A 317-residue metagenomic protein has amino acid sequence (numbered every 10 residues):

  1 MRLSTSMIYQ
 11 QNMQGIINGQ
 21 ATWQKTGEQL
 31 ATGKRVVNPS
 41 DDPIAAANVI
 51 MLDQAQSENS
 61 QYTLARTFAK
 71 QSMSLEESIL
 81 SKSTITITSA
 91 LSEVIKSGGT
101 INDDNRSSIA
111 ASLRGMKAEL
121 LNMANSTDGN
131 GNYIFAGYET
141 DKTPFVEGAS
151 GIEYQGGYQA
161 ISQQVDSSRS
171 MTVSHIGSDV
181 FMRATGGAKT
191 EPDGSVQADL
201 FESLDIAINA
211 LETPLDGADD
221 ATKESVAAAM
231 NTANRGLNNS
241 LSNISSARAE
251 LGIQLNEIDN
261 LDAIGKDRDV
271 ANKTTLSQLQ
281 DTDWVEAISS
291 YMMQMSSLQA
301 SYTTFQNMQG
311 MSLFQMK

Functional and structural regions predicted by a protein language model:
M1-T140, N209-K317: Amphipathic alpha-helical polymerization modules
E139-T222: Cysteine-poor, low-complexity segments in flexible/peripheral regions
